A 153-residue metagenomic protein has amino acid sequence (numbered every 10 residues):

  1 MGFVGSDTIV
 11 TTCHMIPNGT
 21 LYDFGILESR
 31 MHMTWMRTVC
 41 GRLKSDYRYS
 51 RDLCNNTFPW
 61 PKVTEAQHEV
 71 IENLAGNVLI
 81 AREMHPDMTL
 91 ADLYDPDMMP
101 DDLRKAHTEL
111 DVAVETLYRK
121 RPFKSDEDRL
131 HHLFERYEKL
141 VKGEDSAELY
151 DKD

Functional and structural regions predicted by a protein language model:
M1-D153: S-adenosyl-L-methionine
